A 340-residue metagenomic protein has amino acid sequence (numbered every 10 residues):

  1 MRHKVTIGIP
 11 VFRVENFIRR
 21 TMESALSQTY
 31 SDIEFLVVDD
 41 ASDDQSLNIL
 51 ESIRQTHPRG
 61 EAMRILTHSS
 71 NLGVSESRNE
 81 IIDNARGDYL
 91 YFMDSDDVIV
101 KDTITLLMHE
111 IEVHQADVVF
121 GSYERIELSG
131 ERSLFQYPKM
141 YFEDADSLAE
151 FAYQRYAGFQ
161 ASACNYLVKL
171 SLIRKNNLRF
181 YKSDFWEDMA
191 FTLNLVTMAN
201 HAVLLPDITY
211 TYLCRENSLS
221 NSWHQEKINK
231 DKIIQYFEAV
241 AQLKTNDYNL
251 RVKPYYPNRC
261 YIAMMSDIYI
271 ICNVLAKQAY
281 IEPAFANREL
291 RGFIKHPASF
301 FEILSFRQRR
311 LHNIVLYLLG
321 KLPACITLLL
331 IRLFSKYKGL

Functional and structural regions predicted by a protein language model:
M1-L26: N-proximal low-complexity "stem/linker" segments adjacent to membrane-targeting elements
R2-V5, L26-V37, Q45, G60-R64: Short loop->beta transition adjacent to catalytic acidic/histidine clusters or analogous donor-positioning motifs
A25, D40-A41, L72, S95: Conserved short acidic donor-positioning loop in nucleotide-sugar-dependent glycosyltransferases
D39-I49, S70: A conserved acidic beta->alpha catalytic loop
H68-A85: Glycine-rich, basic loop-to-helix element that forms the pyrophosphate-binding segment of sugar-nucleotide handling
L90: Short aromatic/hydrophobic "clamp" motif used to bind/position activated sugar donors
S95-V203, L213-I228: Donor-binding/catalytic cores of nucleotide-activated saccharide and glycerol-phosphate transferases/polymerases
L275-L340: Membrane-interface aromatic/basic loop that binds lipid-linked glycans or pyrophosphate carriers, typified by
